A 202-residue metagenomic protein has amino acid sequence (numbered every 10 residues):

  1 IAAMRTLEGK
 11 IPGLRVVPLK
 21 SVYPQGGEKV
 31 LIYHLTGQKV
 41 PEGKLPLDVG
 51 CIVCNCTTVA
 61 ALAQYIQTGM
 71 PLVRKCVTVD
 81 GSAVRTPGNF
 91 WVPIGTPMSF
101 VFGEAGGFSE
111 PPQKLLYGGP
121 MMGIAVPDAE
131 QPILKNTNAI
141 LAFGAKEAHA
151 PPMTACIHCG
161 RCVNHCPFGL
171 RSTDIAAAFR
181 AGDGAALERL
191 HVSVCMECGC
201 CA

Functional and structural regions predicted by a protein language model:
I1, P111-Q113, T173: Glycine-rich phosphate/pyrophosphate-binding loops and their adjacent beta-strand/loop elements at enzyme active sites
I1-M98, E104-S109: Hydrophobic alpha-helical positions that pack around
A2-K10, A125-P132, A202: Short glycine/threonine-rich loop-to-helix capping motif typified by GTGT followed within a few residues by an Asp-Pro
V16, R74-C76, S109-G118, A185-L190 (+1 more regions): Flexible, glycine/charged-enriched surface loops at secondary-structure junctions
L19, D80-S82, P93, L116-G118 (+4 more regions): Generic beta-strand/beta-sheet core signal
P24-G26, V30-T36, G106-G160: Active-site gating/interface segments in enzymes
T137-M153, V163, P167-A202: Ferredoxin-type iron-sulfur electron-transfer modules in oxidoreductases and energy-metabolism complexes
